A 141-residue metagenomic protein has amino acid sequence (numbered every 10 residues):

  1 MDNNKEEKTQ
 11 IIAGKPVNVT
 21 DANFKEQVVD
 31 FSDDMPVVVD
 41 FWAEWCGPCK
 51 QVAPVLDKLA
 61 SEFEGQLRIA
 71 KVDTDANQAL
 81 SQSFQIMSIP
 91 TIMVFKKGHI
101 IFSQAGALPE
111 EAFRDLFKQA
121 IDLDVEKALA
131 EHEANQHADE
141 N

Functional and structural regions predicted by a protein language model:
M1-Q66, Q78-A79, S83, I89-T91 (+1 more regions): Proteins that catalyze or organize thiol-disulfide redox chemistry and the adjacent proteostasis machinery handling
T74: Hydrophobic anchor residue in the Rossmann-like NAD(P) cofactor-binding loop of oxidoreductases, predominantly
